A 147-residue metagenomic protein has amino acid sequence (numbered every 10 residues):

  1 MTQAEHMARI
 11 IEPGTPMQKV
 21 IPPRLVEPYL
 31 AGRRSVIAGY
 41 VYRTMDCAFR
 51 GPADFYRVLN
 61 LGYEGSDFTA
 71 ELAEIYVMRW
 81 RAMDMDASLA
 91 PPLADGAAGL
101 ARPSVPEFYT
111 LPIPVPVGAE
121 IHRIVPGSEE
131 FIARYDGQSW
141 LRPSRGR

Functional and structural regions predicted by a protein language model:
M1-R147: Catalytic toxin/effector domains delivered as secreted proteins or via bacterial secretion systems
